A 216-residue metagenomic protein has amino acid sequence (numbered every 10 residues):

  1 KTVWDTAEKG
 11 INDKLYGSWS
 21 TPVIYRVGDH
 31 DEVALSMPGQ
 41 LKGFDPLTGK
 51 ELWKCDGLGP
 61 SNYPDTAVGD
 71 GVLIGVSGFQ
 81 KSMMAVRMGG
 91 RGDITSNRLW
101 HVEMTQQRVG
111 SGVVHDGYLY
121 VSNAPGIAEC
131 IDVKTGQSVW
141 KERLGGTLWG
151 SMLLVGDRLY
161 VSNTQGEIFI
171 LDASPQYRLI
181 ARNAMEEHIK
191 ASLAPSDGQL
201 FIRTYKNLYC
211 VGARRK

Functional and structural regions predicted by a protein language model:
K1, D45-G49, R87-G92, D132-G136 (+2 more regions): Short loop/turn segments that connect beta-strands within beta-propeller blades
V3-H30, S36-P38, K54-G69, V76-F79 (+3 more regions): Extracytoplasmic beta-rich repeat domains
V23, K42, A67, M84-V86 (+3 more regions): Conserved hydrophobic/aromatic positions in well-ordered beta-strands
L35-Q40, I127: Surface-exposed extracellular loop regions of Gram-negative outer-membrane beta-barrel proteins
P38, G78, M88, A124 (+3 more regions): Short loop/turn segments immediately following the C-termini of beta-strands
K81-M83, G166-E167, A173, E187-K216: Blade-level signature of beta-propeller repeat domains, shared across WD40, Kelch, NHL, RCC1 and BNR/Asp-box propellers
K81-M83, M104-A173: Loop/turn-rich, solvent-exposed surfaces of beta-rich toroidal or solenoidal domains
